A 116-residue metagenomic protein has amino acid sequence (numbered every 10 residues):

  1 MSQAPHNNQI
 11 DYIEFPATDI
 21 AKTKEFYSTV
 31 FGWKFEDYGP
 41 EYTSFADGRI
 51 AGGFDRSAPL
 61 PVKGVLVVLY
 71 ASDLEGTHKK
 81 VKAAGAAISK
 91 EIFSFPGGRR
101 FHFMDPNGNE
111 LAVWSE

Functional and structural regions predicted by a protein language model:
M1-A21, V65-V67: N-terminal beta-strand motif that seeds the catalytic metal site of vicinal oxygen chelate
Y12, S44, G53, E91 (+1 more regions): Conserved beta-strand positions that form and line the central face of beta-propeller blades
I13, T23, Y27, T77 (+1 more regions): Hydrophobic pocket/interface hotspot
D19-K34: Amphipathic alpha-helical segments
W33-V65, E110-S115: Conserved short beta-strand elements that form part of the metal-binding/catalytic scaffold of enzyme active sites
V68-E110: Vicinal oxygen chelate
